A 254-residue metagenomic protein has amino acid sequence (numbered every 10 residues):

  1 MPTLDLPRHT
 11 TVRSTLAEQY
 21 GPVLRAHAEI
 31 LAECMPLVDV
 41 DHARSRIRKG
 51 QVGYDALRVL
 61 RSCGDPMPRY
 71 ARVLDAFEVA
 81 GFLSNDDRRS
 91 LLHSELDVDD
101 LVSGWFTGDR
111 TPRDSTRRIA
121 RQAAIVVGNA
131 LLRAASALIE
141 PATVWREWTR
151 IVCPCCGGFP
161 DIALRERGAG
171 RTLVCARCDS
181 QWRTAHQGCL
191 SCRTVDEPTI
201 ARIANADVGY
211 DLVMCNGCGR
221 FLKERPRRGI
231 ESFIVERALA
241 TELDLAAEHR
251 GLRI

Functional and structural regions predicted by a protein language model:
P2-E140: N-terminal alpha-helical interaction blocks
S136-G251: Cys/His-clustered metal-coordination modules, chiefly Zn-binding fingers
